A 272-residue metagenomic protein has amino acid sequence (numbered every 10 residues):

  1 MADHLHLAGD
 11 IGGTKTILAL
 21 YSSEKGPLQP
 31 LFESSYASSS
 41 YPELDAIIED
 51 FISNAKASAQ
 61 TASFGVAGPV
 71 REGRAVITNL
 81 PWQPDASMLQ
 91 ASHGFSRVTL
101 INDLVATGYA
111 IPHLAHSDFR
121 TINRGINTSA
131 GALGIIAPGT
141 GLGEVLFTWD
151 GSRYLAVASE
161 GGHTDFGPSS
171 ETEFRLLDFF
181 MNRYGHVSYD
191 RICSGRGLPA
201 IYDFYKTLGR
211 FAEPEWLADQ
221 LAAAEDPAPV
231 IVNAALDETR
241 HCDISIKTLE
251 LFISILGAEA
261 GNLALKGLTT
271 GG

Functional and structural regions predicted by a protein language model:
M1-S58, R175-G272: ATP-binding/phosphotransfer module of carbohydrate and carboxylate kinases, centering on a glycine-rich
A2-H4, G94-S96, S129-L133, L142: Short coil/turn connectors at secondary-structure junctions
H6-D10, A59-S63, T99, G125 (+2 more regions): Short glycine-aspartate micro-motif
S22-G26, G73, T148-S152: Short acidic-glycine loop/turn motifs at beta-strand connectors
A55-R120, I135: Short beta-strand-loop/turn "lid" adjacent to the catalytic site in phosphate-handling enzymes
L104, G134, G141-R210: Glycine-rich phosphate-binding loop plus the immediately following alpha-helix
S117-I126, N182-Y184, Y189: A polyampholytic, Gly/Pro-enriched intrinsically disordered region
